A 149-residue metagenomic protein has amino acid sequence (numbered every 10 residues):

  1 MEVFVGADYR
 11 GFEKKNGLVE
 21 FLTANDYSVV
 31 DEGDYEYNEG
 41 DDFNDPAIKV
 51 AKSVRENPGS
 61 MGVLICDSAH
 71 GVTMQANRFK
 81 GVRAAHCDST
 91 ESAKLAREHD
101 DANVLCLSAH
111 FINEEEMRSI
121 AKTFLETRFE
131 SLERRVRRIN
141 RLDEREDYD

Functional and structural regions predicted by a protein language model:
F4-G6, R10-G11, T90-D149: C-terminal binding/interaction regions
V5-A24: Glycine-rich phosphate/diphosphate-binding loop of Rossmann-like nucleotide-binding domains
G6, V30-G33, G62-C66: Short, conserved beta-strand edge motifs with alternating hydrophobic and charged residues
N25, F79-K80, D100: Short, structured coil segments at secondary-structure junctions
S28-G40: A short beta-strand-loop structural module common to alpha/beta enzyme folds
P46-H86: Helix-adjacent hinge/juxtasegments
